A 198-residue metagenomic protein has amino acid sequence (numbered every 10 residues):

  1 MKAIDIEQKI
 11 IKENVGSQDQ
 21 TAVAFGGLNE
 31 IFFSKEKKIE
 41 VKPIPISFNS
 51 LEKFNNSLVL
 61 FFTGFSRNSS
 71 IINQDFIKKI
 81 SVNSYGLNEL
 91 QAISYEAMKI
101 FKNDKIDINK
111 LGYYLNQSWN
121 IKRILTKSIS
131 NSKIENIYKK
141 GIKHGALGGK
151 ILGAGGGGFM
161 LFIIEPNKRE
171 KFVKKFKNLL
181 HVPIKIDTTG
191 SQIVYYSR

Functional and structural regions predicted by a protein language model:
M1-N14, Q18-K150, L161-R198: C-terminal nucleotide
G157: Glycine-rich active-site/cofactor-binding loop and its immediate structural neighborhood
